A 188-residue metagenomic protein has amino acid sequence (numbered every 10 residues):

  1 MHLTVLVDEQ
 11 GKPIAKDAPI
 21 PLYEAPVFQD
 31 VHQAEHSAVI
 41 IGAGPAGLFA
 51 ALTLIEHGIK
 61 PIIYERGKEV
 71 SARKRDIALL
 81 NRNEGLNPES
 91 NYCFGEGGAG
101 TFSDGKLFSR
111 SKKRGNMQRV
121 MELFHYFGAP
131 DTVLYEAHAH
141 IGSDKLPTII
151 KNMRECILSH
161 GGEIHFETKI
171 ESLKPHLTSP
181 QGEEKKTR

Functional and structural regions predicted by a protein language model:
M1-F102, K106-R188: Residues forming the flavin
